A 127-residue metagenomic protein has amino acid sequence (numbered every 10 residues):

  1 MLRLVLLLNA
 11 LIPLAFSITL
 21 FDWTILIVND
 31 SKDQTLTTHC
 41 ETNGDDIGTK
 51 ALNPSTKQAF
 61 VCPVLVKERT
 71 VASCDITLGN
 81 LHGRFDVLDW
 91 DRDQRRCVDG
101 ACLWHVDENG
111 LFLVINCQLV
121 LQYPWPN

Functional and structural regions predicted by a protein language model:
L2-K67, D75-N127: Intrinsically disordered, low-complexity segments enriched in small/polar residues
A72: Conserved, well-structured core segments
